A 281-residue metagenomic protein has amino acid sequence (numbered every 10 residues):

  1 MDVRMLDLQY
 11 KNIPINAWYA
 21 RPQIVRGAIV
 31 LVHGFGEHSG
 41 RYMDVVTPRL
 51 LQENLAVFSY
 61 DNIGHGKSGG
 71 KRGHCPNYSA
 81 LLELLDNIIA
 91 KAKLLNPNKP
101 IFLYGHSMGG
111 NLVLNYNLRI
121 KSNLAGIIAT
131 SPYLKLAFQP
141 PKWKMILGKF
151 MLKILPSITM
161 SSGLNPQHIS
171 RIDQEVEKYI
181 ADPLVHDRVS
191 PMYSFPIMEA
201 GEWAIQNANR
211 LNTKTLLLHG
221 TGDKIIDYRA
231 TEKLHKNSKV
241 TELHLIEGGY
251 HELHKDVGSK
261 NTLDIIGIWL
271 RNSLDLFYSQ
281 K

Functional and structural regions predicted by a protein language model:
M1-P22: N-terminal cap/lid segment of alpha/beta-hydrolase-fold proteins
F35-T47: The serine-hydrolase catalytic nucleophile loop
H38-S39, G66-N96: Catalytic nucleophile-loop/oxyanion-hole region of alpha/beta-hydrolase and closely related hydrolase-like folds
R49-G70: Conserved alpha/beta-hydrolase
H106-S190: Alpha/beta-hydrolase-fold enzymes
L211, L217-H219, D223: Short beta-strand/loop motif that positions the catalytic acidic residue of the alpha/beta-hydrolase fold
T213, D227-K236: Short alpha-helix in the alpha/beta-hydrolase fold that links the catalytic acid
E242-K281: Catalytic active-site module of serine/aspartate enzymes centered on a nucleophile-bearing elbow/loop
